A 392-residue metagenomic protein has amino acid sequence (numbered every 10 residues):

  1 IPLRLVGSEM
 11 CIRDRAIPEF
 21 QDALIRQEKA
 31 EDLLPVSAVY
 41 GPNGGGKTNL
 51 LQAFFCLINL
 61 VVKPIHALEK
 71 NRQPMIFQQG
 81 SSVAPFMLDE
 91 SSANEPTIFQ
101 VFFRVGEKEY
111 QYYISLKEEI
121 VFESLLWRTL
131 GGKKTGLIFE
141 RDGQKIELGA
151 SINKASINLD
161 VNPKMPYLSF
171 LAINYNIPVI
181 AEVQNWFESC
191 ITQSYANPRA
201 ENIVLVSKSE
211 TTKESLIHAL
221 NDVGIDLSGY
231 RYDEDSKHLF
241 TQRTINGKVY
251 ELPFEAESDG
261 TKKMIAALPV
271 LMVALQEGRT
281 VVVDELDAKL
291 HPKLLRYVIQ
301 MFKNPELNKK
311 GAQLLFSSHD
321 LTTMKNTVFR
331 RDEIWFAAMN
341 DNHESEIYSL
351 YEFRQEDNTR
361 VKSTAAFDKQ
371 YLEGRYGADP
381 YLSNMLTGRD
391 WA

Functional and structural regions predicted by a protein language model:
I1-G7, I12: Single conserved hydrophobic/aromatic residue that forms the stacking wall/gate of nucleotide- or nucleobase-binding
R15-A16: Intrinsic-disorder/low-complexity recognition with aromatic hotspots
I25-D32, A38, Q52-Q111, K117-E118: Conserved P-loop NTP-binding catalytic core
P35-P42, Y232-M272, Q276, T280-K293: Conserved ABC ATPase signature
K47: Conserved lysine of the Walker
V105-Y232: Electropositive, glycine-dotted interaction segments that contact anionic polymers or phosphate-rich ligands
Y195-A256, R375-Y376, P380-Y381, M385-A392: Extended helical coiled-coil dimerization/tether regions that scaffold and oligomerize large DNA-maintenance assemblies
Q300-A392: C-terminal lobe/lid and adjacent interdomain/linker elements of RecA-like ASCE P-loop ATPase modules
